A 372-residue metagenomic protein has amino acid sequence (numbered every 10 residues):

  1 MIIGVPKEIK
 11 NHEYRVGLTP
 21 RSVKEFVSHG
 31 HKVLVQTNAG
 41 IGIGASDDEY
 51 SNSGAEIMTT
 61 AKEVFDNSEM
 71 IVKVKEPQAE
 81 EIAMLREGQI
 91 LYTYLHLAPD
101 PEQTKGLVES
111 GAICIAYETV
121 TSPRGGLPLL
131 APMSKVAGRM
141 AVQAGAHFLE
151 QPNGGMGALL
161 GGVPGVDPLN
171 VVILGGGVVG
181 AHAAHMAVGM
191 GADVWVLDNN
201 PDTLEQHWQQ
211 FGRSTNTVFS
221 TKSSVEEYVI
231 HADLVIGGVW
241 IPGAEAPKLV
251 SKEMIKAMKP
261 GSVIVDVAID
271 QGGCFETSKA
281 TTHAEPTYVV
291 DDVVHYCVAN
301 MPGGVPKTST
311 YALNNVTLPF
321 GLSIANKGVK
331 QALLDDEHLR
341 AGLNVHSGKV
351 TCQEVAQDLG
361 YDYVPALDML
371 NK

Functional and structural regions predicted by a protein language model:
I2, E8, A79-L169, V298-N300: Glycine/serine-rich phosphate-binding loop and adjoining beta1-alpha1 elements at the start of nucleotide-handling
I2-S110: An N-terminal-biased, well-structured beta-alpha scaffold segment characteristic of Rossmann-like dinucleotide-binding
P6-G44, P152-W240, T287: Glycine-rich phosphate/diphosphate-binding loop of Rossmann-like nucleotide-binding domains
E69, K75-E76, L95-H96, V239-G243 (+2 more regions): Short glycine-/small-residue-rich Rossmann-like dinucleotide-binding loops
E76, V136, G177-V179: Residue-level detector of alpha-helix initiation sites
E118-L159, I269, C274-K372: Adenosine-phosphate binding glycine-rich loop
Q209-D291: Rossmann-like adenosine-cofactor binding region
